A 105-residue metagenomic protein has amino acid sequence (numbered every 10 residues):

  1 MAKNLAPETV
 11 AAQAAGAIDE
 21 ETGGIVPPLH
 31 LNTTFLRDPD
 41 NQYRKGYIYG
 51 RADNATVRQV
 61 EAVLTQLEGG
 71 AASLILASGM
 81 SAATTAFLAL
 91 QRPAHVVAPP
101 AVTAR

Functional and structural regions predicted by a protein language model:
M1-G46: N-terminal glycine-rich, Lys/His-bearing helix-loop that initiates the first secondary-structure elements of many
D19-E20, V63, T85-F87: Short, flexible, glycine/charge-rich loop motifs used to bind or transfer phosphoryl groups or to couple energy/partner
P28-L29, A72-L74, A94-H95: Structural motif
T34-S81, A101-R105: Conserved N-terminal alpha-helix of the aminotransferase class I/II PLP-enzyme fold
L67, T84-R92: Alpha-helix C-terminal capping segments
A89-R105: Conserved PLP-anchoring active-site segment centered on the Schiff-base-forming lysine
